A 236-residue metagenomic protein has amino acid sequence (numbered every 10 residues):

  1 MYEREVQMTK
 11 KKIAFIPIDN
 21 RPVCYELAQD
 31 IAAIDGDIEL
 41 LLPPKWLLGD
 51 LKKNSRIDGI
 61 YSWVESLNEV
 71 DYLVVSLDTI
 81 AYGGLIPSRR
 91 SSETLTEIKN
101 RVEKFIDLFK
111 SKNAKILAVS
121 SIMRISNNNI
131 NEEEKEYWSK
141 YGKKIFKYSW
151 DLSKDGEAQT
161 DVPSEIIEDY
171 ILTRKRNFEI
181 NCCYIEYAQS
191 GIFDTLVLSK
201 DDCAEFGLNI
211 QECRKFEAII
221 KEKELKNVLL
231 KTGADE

Functional and structural regions predicted by a protein language model:
Y2-E236: An N-terminal assembly and electron-transfer interface module characteristic of large anaerobic redox and radical
